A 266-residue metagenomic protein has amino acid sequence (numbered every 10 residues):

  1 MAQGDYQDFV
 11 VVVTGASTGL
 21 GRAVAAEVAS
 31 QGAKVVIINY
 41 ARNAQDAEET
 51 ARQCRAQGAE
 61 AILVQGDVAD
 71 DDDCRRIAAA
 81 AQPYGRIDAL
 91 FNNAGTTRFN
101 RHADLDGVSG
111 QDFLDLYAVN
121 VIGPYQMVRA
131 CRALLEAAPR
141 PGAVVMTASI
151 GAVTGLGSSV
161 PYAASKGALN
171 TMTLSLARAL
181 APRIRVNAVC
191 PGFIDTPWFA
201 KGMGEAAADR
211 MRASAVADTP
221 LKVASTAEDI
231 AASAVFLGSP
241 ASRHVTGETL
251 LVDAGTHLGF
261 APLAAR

Functional and structural regions predicted by a protein language model:
A2, H102, T154, V235 (+1 more regions): Short C-terminal tail/terminal secondary-structure segment of NAD(P)H-dependent dehydrogenase/reductase domains
S17-T18: Conserved glycine-rich cofactor-binding loop
A33-E49: Conserved glycine-rich Rossmann-like NAD(P)H-binding loop of the short-chain dehydrogenase/reductase
D106-Y125, V145, L169, L221: Catalytic Tyr-X3-Lys loop
V128, S165, T173: Active-site helix of classical SDR
A133, A177-P182, R243: Alpha-helical segment proximal to the catalytic Tyr-Lys
S149: Residue(s) in the substrate-gating loop at a strand-loop-helix junction that position the organic substrate next
A181-R185, C190, V245-G247: Short, small/polar-rich loop/turn modules that mediate ligand/substrate recognition or access, typified
